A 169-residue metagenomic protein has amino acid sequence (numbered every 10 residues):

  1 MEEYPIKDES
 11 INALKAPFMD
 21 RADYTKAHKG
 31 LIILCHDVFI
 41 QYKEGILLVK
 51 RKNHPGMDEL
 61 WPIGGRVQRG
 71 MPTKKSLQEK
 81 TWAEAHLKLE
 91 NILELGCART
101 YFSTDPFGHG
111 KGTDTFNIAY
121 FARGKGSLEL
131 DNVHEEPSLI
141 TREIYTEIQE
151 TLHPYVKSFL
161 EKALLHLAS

Functional and structural regions predicted by a protein language model:
M1-D37, H109-G110: Acidic, metal-coordinating catalytic segment for phosphate/diphosphate chemistry, firing primarily on the Nudix
L34-H36, E44, F116-I118, E135: Change "...and in nucleic-acid phosphodiester-cleaving endonucleases..." to "...and in nucleic-acid processing enzymes
G45-E84: Conserved Nudix-box catalytic region and its N-terminal flanking loop in Nudix hydrolases and closely related
I63, R69, D105-G110, Q149-H153 (+1 more regions): Functional cleft and adjacent loop/helix regions within the main domain that mediate ligand binding or catalysis
H86-S127: Active-site segment of metal-dependent pyrophosphate-handling enzymes, primarily the Nudix hydrolase catalytic core
A119-F121, L128-A163: NUDIX/MutT-family hydrolases
